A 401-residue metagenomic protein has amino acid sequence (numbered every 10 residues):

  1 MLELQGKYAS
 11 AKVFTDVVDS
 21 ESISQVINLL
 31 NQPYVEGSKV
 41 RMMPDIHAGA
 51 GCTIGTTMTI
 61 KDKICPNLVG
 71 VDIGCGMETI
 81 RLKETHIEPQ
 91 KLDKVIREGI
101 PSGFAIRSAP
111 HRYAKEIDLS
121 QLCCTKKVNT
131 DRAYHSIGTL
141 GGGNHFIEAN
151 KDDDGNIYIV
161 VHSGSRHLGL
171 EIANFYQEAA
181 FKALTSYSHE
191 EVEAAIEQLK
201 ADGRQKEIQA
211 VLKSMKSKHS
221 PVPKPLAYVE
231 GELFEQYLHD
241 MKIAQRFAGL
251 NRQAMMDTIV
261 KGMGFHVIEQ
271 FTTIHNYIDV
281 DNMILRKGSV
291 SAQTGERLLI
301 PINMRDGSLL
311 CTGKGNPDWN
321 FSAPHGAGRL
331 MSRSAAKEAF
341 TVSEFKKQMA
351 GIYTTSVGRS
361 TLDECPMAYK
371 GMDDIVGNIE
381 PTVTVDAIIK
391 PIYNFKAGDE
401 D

Functional and structural regions predicted by a protein language model:
L2-N28, V35-M42, A48-I54, M58 (+4 more regions): Domain-length cofactor-binding catalytic modules of enzymes
I46-H47, C75: Acidic, glycine-rich active-site loops and adjacent beta-strand->loop/helix elements that engage anionic groups
P66-Q121: A generic, well-ordered mixed alpha/beta core segment in the N-terminal half of proteins
